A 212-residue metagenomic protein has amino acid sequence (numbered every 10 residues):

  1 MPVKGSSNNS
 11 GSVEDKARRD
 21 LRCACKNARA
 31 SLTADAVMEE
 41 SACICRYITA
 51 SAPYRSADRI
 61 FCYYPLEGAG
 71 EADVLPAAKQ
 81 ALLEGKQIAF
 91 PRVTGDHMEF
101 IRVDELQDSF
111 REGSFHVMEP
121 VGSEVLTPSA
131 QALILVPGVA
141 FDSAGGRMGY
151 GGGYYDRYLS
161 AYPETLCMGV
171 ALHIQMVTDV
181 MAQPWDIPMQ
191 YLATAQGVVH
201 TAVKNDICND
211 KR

Functional and structural regions predicted by a protein language model:
P2-S6, D96-R212: Conserved phosphate- and dinucleotide-binding cores of soluble alpha/beta proteins, encompassing both enzyme active
P2-S6, S10-E112, H116-T127: N-terminal active-site beta-alpha-beta segment that forms phosphate/nucleotide-binding and substrate-recognition loops
